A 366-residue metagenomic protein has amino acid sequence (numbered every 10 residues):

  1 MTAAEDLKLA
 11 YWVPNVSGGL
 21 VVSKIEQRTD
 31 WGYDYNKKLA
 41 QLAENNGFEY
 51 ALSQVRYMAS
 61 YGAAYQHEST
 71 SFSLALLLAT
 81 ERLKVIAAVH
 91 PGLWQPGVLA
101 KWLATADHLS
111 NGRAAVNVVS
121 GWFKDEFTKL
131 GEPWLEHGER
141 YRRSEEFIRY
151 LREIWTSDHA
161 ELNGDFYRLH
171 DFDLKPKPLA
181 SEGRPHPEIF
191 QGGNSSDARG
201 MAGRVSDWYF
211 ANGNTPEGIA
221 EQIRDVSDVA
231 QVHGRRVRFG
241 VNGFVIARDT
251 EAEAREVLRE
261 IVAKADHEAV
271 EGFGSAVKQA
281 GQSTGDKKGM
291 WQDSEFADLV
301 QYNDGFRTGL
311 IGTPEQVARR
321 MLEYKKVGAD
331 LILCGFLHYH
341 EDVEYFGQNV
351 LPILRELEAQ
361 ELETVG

Functional and structural regions predicted by a protein language model:
M1-A79, N163, K177-P187, V365: N-terminal beta1-alpha1-beta2 module of alpha/beta enzyme domains
M1-N15, Q41, L130, H137-G183 (+2 more regions): An alpha-helical appendage that flanks or caps ligand/catalytic pockets
T2-A4, Q41-N45, L74-R82, L103 (+4 more regions): Acidic (Asp/Glu)-rich catalytic clusters
L7-Y11, A51-S53, K84-V89, A114-V118 (+4 more regions): Hydrophobic faces of well-ordered beta-strands that scaffold small-molecule active sites in alpha/beta enzyme cores
L9, A43, G47, L76 (+9 more regions): Conserved, mostly hydrophobic/aromatic
G19-D34, A88-G97, P133, G138 (+3 more regions): Active-site mouth loops of central-metabolism enzymes
D34-Q54, M201-A211, E323-A329: Catalytic domains of carbohydrate-active enzymes, especially glycoside hydrolases
Y50-T70, G213-E217, C334-G347: Glycine-rich, proline-tolerant flexible connector loops at the mouths of alpha/beta enzymes
